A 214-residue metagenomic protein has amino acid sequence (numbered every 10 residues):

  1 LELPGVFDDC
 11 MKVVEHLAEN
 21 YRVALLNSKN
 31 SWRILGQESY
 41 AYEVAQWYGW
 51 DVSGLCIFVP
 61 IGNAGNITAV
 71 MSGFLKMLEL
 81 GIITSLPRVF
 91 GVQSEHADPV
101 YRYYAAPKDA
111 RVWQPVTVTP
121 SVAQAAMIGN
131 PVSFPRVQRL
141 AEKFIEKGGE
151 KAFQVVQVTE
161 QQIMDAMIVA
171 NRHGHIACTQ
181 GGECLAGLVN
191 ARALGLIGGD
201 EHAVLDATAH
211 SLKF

Functional and structural regions predicted by a protein language model:
L1-N27, W32, K76-T179: Active-site/ligand-binding loops adjacent to catalytic centers
L26-S28, V59-I61, F90-Q93, V204-T208: Short beta-strand segments
I34-L75, E79: Glycine-rich ThDP/TPP pyrophosphate-binding loop and its adjacent helix/strand module within ThDP-dependent enzymes
Y42-V44, F58, V89, A141 (+3 more regions): Buried hydrophobic positions in well-ordered alpha/beta secondary-structure cores of metabolic enzymes
Q46, S72-K76, K143, A186-A193: Short glycine/serine- and small hydrophobic-enriched flexible loop segments
D51, L78-L86, A193-D200: Phosphate-handling active-site elements
N63-V70, V100, G181-L188: Short glycine/serine/threonine-rich phosphate/pyrophosphate-binding segments that cradle anionic phosphate groups
A105, L185-F214: Catalytic phosphate/nucleotide-handling subdomain of diverse soluble enzymes
